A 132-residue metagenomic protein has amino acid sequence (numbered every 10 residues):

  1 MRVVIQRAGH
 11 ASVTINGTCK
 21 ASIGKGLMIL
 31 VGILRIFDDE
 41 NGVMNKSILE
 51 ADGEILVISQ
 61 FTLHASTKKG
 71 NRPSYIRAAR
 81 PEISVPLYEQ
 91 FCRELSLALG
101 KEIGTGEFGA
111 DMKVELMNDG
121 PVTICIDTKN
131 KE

Functional and structural regions predicted by a protein language model:
M1-G70, P86-E132: N-terminal, polar/charged subdomain of small-to-medium soluble alpha/beta proteins
K69-A79: A charged helix-plus-loop insertion that forms the helical arch/lid used to bind and gate nucleic-acid substrates
A78-Y88: Gly/Ser/Thr-rich active-site loops/lids in small-molecule metabolic enzymes that frequently grip phosphoryl groups
